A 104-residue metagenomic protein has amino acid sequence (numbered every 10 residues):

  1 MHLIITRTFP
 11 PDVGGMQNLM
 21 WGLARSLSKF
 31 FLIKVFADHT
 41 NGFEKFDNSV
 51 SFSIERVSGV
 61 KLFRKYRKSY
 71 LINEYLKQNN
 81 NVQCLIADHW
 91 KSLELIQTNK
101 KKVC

Functional and structural regions predicted by a protein language model:
H2, C84-I86, T98-C104: Active-site proximal beta-strand in glycosyltransferases
T6-V13, L19-R67: N-terminal strand-loop element at the rim of the active site of nucleotide-sugar-dependent glycosyltransferases
V13-G14, L95: Short N-terminal helix/helix-N-cap motif within the alpha/beta-hydrolase-1
S28, K77, V103-C104: A conserved, positively charged/aromatic
G42, S92-L93: Glycine-rich nucleotide phosphate-binding loop and flanking beta-alpha elements of Rossmann-like dinucleotide-binding
F63, L93-E94: Short glycine-rich, flexible loops that bind phosphorylated cofactors or substrates
Y70-N81: Short, well-structured alpha-helical segments in soluble
I86-S92: Short His-centered aromatic/hydrophobic patch
